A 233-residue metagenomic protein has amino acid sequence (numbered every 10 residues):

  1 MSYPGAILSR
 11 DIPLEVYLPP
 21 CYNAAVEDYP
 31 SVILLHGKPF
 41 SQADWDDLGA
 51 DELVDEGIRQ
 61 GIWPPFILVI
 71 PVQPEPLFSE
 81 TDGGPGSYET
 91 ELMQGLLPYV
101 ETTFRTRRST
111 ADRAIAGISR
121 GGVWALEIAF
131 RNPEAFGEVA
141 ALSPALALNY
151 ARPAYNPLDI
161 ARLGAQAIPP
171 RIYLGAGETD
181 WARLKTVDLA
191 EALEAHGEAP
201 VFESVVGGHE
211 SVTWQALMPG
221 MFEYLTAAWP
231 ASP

Functional and structural regions predicted by a protein language model:
M1-P233: Non-catalytic cap/lid and distal C-terminal segments of serine-dependent acyl enzymes
